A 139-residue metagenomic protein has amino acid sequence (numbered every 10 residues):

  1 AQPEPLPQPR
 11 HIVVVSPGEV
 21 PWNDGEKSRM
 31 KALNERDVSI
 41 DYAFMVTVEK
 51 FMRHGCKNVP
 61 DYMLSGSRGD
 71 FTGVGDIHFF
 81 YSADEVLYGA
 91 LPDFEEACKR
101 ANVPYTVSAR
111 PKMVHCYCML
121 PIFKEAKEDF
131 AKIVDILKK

Functional and structural regions predicted by a protein language model:
A1-K139: Alpha/beta-hydrolase superfamily serine-hydrolase fold, recognizing
